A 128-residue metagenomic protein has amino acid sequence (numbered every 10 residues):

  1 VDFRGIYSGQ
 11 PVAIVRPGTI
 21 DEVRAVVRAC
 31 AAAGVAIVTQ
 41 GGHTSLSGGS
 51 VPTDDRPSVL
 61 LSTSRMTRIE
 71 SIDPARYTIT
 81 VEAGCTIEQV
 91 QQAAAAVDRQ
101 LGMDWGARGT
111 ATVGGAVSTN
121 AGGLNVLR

Functional and structural regions predicted by a protein language model:
V1-D2: N-terminal glycine-rich anion-binding loops that anchor highly charged ligand groups
G5-I37, D55, S62-W105, V117 (+1 more regions): N-terminal glycine-rich flavin-associated loop
Q40: Conserved PLP cofactor-binding pocket of PLP-dependent enzymes
L46, A107: Short, glycine/acidic-enriched loop or turn micro-motifs at the edges of active sites
S47, V59-S62: Short, acidic (Asp/Glu-rich) active-site segment that either coordinates a divalent metal cofactor
V51-T53: Extracellular beta-strand-rich solenoid/capping regions of secreted or surface-exposed proteins that bind or remodel
T110-G114: Beta-rich nucleic-acid/ligand-interaction surfaces
